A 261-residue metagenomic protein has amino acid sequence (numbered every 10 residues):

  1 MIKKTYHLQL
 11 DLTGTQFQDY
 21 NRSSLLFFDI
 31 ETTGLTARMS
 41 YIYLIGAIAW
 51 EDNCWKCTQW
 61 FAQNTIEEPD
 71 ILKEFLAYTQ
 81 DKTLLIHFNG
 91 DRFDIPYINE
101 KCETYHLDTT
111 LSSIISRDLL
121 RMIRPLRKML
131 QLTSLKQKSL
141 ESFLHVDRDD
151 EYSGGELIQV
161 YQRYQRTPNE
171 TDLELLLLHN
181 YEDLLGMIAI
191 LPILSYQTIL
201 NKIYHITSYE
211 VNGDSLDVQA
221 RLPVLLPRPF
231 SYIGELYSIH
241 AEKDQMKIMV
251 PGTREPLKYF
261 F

Functional and structural regions predicted by a protein language model:
M1-F28, T33-S40, W50-N53, T58-F261: DEDD superfamily 3′-5′ metal-dependent exonuclease/proofreading module
I45-A47: Short beta-strand scaffold segments in enzyme catalytic cores
